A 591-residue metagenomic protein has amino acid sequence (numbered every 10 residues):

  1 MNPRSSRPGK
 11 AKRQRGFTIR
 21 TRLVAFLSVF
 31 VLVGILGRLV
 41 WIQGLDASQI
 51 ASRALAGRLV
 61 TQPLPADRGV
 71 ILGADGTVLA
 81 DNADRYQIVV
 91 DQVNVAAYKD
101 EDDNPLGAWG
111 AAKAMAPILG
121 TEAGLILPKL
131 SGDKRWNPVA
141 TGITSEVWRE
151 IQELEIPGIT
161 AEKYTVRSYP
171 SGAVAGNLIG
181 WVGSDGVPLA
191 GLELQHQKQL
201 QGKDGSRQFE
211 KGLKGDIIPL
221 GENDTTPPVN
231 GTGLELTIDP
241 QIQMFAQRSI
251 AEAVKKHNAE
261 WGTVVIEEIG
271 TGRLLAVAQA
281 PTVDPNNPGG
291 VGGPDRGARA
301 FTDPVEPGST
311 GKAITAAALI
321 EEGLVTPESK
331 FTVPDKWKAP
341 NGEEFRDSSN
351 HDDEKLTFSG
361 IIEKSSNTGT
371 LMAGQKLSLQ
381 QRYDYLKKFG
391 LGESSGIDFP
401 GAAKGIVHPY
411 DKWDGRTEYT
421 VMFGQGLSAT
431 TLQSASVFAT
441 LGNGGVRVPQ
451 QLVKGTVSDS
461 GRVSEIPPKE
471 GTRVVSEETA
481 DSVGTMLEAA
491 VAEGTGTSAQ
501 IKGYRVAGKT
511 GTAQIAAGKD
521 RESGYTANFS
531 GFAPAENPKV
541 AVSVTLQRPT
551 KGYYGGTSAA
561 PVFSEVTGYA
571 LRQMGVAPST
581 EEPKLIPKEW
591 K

Functional and structural regions predicted by a protein language model:
N2-S5, R15-Q49: Hydrophobic alpha-helical transmembrane signal-anchor segments
Q49-P65, I242-H257: Short, basic/aromatic recognition patches
P63-D67, D204, N258-W261, Q450: Short, small/polar residue-rich loop motifs at catalytic or cofactor-binding pockets
N82-V93, A276-T282: Short beta->alpha transition motifs characteristic of CBS
V89-V90, N94, P105, G110-T121 (+3 more regions): Small/polar-residue-rich segments within soluble enzyme cores
W136, I218-G262: Conserved, well-ordered alpha-helix/loop/beta-strand core segments that scaffold catalytic motifs
L213-I217, G221-E222, E268-S309, I314-R548 (+2 more regions): Beta-lactam-recognizing serine transpeptidase/beta-lactamase-like catalytic domain environment
V463-P467, A560-K591: Short, gly/Ser/Thr-rich active-site loops of penicillin-recognizing serine hydrolases
